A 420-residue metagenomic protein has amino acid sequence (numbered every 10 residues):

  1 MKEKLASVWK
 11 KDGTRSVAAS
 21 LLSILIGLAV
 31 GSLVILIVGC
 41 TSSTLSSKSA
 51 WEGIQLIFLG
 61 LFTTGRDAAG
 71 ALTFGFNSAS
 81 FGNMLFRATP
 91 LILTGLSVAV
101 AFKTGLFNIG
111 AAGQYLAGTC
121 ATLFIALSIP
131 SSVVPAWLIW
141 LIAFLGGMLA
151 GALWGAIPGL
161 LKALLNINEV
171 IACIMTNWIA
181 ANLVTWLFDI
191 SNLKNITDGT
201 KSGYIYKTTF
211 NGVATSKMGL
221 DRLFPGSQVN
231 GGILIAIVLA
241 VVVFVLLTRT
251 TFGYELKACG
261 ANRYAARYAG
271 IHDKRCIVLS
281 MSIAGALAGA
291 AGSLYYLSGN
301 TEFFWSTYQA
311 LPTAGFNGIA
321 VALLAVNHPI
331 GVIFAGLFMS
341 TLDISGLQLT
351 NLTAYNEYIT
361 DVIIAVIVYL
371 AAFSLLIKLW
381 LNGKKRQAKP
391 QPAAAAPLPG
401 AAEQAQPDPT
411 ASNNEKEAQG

Functional and structural regions predicted by a protein language model:
M1-G27, S32, L36-I37, W51 (+3 more regions): Cytosolic-side transmembrane-helix boundaries in multi-pass membrane proteins
K2-L93, L138: Membrane-interfacial amphipathic/re-entrant helices at transmembrane-helix boundaries
A19-L36, L91-V98, T119, L123-I125 (+9 more regions): Hydrophobic core segments of alpha-helical transmembrane domains in multi-pass membrane transport and ion-translocation
I35-C40, L59-I129, F144-M148, A152-I167 (+3 more regions): Single transmembrane alpha-helix segments in multi-pass membrane proteins
T41-L45, S49, F102-A121, A163-A172 (+4 more regions): Short, non-helical or kinked segments that cap or interrupt transmembrane helices
N177-R249, E417: Transmembrane helix-bundle core of multi-pass membrane transporters and related energy-transducing complexes
F224-E302, I330: Helix-loop-helix "hairpin" substructures at the membrane interface of multi-pass membrane proteins
S282-A365: Transmembrane alpha-helical segments in multi-pass inner-membrane proteins
